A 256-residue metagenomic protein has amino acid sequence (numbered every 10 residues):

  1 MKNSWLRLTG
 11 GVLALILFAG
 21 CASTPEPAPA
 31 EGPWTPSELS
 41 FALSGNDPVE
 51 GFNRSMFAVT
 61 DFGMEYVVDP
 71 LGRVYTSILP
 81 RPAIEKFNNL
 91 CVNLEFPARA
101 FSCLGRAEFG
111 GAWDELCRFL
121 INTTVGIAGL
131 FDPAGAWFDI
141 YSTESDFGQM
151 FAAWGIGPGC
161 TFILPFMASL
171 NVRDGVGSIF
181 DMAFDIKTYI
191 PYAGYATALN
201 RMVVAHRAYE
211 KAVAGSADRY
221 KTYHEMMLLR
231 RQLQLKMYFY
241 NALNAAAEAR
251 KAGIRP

Functional and structural regions predicted by a protein language model:
M1-T9: Bacterial N-terminal signal peptides that target proteins for export
L17-G20: C-terminal motif of bacterial Sec signal peptides marking the signal peptidase cleavage site
A22-P25: Bacterial signal peptide processing site
P29-S55, V59-F62: Post-signal peptide N-terminal segment of mature Sec-exported envelope proteins
E31-L43, Q149-P256: A structured, mid-to-C-terminal "fold-capping" secondary-structure block
Y66, G72-P82: Membrane interface segments of multi-pass transport proteins and intramembrane proteases
E85: A small/polar active-site loop signature that marks catalytic segments
N89-S169: Mid-length scaffold segments of soluble, non-membrane domains
